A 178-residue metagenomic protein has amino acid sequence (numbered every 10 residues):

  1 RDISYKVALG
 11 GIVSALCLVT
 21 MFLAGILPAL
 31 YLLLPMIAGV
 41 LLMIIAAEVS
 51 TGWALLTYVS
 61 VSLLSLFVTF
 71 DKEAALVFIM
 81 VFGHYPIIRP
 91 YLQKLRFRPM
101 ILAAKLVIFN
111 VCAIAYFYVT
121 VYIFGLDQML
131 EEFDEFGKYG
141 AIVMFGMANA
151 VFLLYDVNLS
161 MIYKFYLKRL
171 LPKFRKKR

Functional and structural regions predicted by a protein language model:
R1-W53: Hydrophobic transmembrane alpha-helices
V7-I12, L33, L55-V59, A75-L76 (+2 more regions): Hydrophobic alpha-helical transmembrane segments
F22-Y31, S62-Y91: Interfacial aromatic-anchored transmembrane helix boundaries in multi-pass membrane proteins
Y31-L41, F70-V77, L106-Y118: Alpha-helical transmembrane segments of integral membrane proteins, especially early/N-terminal helices
A38, T57-S65, V81-F82, A104-F109: Transmembrane alpha-helical core residues of multi-pass small-molecule transporters, especially secondary transporters
I45-T57, Q93-P99: Membrane-helix interface "capping/anchor" motifs
I79-I114: Short helix-perturbing small/polar motifs within transmembrane alpha-helices
I101-K177: Membrane-embedded alpha-helical hairpins and interfacial helices in multi-pass inner-membrane proteins
